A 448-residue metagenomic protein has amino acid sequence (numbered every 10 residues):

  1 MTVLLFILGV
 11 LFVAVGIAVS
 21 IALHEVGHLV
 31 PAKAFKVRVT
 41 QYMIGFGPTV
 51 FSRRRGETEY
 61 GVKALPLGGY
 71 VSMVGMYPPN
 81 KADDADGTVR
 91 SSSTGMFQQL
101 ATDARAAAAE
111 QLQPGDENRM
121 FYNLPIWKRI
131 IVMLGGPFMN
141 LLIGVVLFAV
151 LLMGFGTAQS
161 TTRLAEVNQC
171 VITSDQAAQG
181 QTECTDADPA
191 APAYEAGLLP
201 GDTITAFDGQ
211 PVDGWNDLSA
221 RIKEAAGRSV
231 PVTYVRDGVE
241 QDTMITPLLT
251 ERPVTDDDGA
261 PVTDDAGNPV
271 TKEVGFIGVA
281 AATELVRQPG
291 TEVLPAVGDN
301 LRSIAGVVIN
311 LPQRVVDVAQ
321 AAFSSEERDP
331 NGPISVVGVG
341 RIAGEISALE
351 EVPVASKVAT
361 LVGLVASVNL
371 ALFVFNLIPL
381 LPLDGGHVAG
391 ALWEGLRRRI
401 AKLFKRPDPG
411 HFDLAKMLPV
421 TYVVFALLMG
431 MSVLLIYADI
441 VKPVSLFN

Functional and structural regions predicted by a protein language model:
L4-L112, D116, L372-K402: Small-residue-rich helix-interface/hinge motifs
L5, G9, V13, L124-V132 (+1 more regions): Residue-level signature of transmembrane alpha-helical entry/exit and packing/kink sites in multi-pass membrane
H24, V62, A193, G201-I204 (+8 more regions): Terminal peptide-recognition signature
A34, P48, T58, G69 (+4 more regions): Internal alpha-helical transmembrane segments
D116-L124, V171-I172, D257-V374, L392-L418 (+1 more regions): Functional transmembrane alpha-helices
A193-W215: Conserved PDZ fold ligand-binding element
L199, T205-A206, S219-K272: PDZ-domain C-terminal substructure recognizer with occasional recognition of PDZ-binding tails
M417-D439: Final/C-terminal transmembrane alpha-helix of multipass membrane proteins
